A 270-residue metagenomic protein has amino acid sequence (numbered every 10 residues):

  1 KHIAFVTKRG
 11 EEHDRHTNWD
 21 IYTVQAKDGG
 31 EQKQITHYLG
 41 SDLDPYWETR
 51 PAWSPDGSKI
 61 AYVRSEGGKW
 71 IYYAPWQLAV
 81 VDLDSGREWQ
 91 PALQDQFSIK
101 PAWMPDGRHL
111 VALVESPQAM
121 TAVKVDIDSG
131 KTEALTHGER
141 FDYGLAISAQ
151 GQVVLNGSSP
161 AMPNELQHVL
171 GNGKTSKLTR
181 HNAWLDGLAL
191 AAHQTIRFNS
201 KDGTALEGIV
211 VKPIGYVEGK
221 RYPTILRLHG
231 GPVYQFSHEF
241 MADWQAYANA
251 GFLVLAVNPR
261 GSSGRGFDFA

Functional and structural regions predicted by a protein language model:
K1, E48-A52: Signature of short aromatic-glycine-proline-rich micro-motifs recurring in repeat-based ectodomains
I3-A4, G57-A61, H109-L110, Q152-V154: Hydrophobic beta-strand positions that form the internal "hydrophobic ladder" of WD40/Gbeta-like beta-propeller blades
T7-Y22, Q34-T49, V63-A79, Q90-I99 (+5 more regions): A flexible loop/linker signature enriched in serine peptidases of the S9 family
R9, Y143-A270: Serine-hydrolase catalytic core recognition
Q25-G30, D82-G86, D126-G130, L170-G173: Short loop/turn segments that connect beta-strands within beta-propeller blades
Q32-K33, W89, E133, S176: A structural motif specific to WD40 beta-propellers
P55-D56, P105-D106, S148-Q150: Residue-level detector of Asp-centered blade-edge/turn motifs that repeat once per structural unit in beta-propeller
